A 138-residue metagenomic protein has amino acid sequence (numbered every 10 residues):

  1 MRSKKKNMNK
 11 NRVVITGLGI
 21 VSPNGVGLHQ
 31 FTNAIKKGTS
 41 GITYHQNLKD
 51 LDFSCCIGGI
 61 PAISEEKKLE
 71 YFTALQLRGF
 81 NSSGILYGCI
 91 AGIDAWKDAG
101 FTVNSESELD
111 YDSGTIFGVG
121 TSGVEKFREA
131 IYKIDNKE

Functional and structural regions predicted by a protein language model:
M1-E138: Conserved "HGTGT" condensation-loop signature of ketosynthase/thiolase-family condensing enzymes that catalyze
